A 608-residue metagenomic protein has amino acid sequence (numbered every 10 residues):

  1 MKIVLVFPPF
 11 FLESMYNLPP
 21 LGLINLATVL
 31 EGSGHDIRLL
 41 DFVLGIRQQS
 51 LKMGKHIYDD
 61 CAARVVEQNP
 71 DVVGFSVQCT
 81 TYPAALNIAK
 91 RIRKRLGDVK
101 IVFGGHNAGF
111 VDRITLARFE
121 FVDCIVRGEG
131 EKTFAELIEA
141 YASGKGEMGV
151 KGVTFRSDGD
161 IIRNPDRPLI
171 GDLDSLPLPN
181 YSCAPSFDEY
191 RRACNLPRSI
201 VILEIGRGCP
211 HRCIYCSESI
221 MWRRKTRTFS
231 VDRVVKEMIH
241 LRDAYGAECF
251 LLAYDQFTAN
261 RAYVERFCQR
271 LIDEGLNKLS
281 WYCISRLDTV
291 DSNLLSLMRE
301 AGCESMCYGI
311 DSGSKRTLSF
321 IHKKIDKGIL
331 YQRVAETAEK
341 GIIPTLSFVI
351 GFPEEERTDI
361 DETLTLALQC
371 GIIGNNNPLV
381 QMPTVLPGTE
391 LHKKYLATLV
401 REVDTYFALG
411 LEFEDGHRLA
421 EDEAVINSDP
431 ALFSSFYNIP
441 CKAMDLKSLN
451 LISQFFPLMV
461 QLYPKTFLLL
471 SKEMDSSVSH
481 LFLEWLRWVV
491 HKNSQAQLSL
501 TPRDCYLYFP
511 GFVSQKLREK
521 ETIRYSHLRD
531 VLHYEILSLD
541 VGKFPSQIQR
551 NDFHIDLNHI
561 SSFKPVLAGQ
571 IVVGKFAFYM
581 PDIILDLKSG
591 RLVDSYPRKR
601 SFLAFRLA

Functional and structural regions predicted by a protein language model:
K2, V29-D172, G388: Glycine-rich beta-alpha loop elements in corrinoid/cobalamin-binding modules across cobalamin-dependent enzymes
V4-M15, T154-S157, T358-G511: C-terminal accessory regions of radical SAM enzymes
F7, L39-I46, S76, I220 (+2 more regions): Residue-level recognition of beta-strand->loop/alpha-helix junctions
F10-L21, V77-Y82: A short, glycine/small-residue-rich beta-strand->loop->alpha-helix junction that serves as a flexible
L18, D174, P179-T345, I350-F352 (+2 more regions): Radical SAM [4Fe-4S] cluster-binding motif and immediate context
T115-K132, E300-S305, E362-V380: Structural recognition of alpha->loop->beta junctions
V489-L607: Hydrophobic packing positions characteristic of elongated beta-solenoid/beta-helix-type spike/fiber shafts
